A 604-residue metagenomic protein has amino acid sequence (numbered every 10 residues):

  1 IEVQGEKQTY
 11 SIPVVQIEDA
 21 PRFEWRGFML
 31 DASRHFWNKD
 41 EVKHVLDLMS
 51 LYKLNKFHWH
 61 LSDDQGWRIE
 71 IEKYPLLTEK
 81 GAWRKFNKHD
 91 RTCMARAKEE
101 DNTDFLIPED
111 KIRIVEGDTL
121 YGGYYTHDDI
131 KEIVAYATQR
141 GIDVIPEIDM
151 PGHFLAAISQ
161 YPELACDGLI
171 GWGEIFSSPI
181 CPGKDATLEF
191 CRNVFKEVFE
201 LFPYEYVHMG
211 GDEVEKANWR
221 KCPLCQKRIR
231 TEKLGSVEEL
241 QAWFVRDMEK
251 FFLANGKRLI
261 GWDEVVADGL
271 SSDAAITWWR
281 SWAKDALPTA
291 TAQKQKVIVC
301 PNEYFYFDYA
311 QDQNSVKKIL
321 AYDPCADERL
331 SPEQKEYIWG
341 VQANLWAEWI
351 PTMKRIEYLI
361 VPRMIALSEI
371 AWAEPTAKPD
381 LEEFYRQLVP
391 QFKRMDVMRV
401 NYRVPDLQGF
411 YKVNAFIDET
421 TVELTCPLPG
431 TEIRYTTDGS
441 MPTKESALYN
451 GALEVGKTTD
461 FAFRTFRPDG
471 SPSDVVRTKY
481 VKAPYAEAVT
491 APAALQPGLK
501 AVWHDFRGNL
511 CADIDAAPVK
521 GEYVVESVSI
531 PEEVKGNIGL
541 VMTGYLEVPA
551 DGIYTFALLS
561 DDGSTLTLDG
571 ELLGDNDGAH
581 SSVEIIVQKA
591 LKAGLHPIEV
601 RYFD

Functional and structural regions predicted by a protein language model:
I1-E189, V194-Y206, D247, F251 (+1 more regions): Feature activates predominantly on carbohydrate-active enzymes
S33, S62-G66, D149-H153, D212-V214 (+4 more regions): Active-site beta-loop-alpha junctions enriched in small/polar residues
A157-E163, D167-D273, R280-A292: Active-site neighborhood of glycoside hydrolase catalytic domains
L259-A274, R280-T421: Flexible, acidic glycine-rich loops studded with aromatic residues
P379-V502, G508-G544, I553, L559 (+2 more regions): Short, compositionally stereotyped local motifs that mark structural "simplifiers"
E599-D604: Short beta-strand-plus-loop segments that form exposed binding edges in beta-rich domains
